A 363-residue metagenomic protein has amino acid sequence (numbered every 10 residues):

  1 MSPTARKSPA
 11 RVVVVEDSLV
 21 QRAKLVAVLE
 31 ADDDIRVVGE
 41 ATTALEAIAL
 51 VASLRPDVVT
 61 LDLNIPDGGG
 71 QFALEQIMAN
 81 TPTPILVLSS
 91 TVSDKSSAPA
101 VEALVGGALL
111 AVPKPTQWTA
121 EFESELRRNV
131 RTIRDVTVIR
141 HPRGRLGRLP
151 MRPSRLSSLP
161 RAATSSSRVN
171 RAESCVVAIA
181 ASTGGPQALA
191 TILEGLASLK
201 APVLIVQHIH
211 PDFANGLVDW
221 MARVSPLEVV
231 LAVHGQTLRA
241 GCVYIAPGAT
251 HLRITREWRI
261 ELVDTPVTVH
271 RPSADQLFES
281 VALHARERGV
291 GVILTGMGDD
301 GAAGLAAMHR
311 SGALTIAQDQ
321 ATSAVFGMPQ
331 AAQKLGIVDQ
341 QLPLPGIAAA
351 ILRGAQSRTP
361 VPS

Functional and structural regions predicted by a protein language model:
M1-R11, S18-E30, D34, E40 (+4 more regions): Conserved acid/base catalytic micro-environments in cytosolic active-site loops
